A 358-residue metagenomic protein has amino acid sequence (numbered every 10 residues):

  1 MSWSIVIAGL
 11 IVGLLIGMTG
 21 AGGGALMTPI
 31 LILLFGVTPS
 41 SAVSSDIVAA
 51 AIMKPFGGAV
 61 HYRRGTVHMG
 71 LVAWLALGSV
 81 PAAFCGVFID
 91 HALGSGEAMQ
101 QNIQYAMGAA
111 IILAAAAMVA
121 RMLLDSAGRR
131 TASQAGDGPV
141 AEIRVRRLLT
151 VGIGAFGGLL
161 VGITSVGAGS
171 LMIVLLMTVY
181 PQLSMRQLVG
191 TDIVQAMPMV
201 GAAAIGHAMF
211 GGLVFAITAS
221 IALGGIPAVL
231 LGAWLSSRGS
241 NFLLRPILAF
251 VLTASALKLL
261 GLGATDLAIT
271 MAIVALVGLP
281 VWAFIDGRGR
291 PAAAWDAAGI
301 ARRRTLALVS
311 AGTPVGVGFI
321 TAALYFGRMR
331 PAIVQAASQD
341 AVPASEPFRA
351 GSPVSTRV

Functional and structural regions predicted by a protein language model:
M1-A8, V12, L33, Y62-L159 (+4 more regions): Juxtamembrane transmembrane-helix boundary motif
G9-G20, A155-S165, G312-V315: Transmembrane alpha-helix interface/packing and boundary motifs in multi-pass membrane proteins, characterized by
M27-P29, P55-R64, G158-V161, M172-V174 (+3 more regions): Generic transmembrane alpha-helix signature in multi-pass membrane proteins, especially transporters/channels
M27-S41, L171-Q187: Interfacial segments of multi-pass membrane proteins
T38-V48, H68-W74, Q182-I193: Membrane-interface alpha-helices at helix entry/exit sites of multi-pass transporters
L160-L171, L175, R302-R328: Hydrophobic, aromatic-rich membrane-embedded alpha-helical segments
I193, M197, F319-P347: Membrane-interface alpha-helices
I285-V309: Amphipathic, cytosolic membrane-interfacial segments at TM-TM junctions
